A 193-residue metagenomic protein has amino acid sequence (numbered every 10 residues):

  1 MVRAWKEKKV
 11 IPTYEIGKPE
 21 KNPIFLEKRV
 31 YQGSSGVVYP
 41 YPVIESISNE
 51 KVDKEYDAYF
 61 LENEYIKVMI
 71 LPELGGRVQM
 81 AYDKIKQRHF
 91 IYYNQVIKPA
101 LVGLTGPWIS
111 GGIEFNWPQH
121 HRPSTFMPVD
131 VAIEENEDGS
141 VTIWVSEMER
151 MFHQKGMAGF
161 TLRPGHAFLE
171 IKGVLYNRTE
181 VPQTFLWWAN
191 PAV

Functional and structural regions predicted by a protein language model:
M1-Q32, R163-K172, Y176-V193: An exposed, glycine/acidic-rich loop-and-rim segment of catalytic or binding clefts
V2-V38, A58-E62, I66-P128: Acidic-aromatic substrate-binding/catalytic surfaces of carbohydrate-active enzymes
F25-D53, A58-E62, S110-F168: Extended, loop-rich substrate-binding clefts of extracytoplasmic carbohydrate-active enzymes
S48, E62, V68, P72-K86 (+1 more regions): Acidic, contiguous internal or C-terminal segments within carbohydrate-active enzymes that form a structured patch used
L101, S110, E137, E180-V181: Intrinsically disordered, low-complexity regions enriched in Ser/Pro/Gly/Gln/His and often acidic
